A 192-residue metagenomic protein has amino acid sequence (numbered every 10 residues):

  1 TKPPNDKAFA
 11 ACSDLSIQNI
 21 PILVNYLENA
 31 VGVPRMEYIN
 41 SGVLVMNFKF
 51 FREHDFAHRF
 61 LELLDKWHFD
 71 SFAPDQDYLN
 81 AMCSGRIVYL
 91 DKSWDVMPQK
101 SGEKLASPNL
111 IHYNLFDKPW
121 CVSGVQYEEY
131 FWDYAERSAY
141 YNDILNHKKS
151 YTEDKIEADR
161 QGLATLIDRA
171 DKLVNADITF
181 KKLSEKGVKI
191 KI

Functional and structural regions predicted by a protein language model:
T1-E28: Conserved donor-nucleotide/metal-binding helix-loop-beta segment in metal-dependent transferases, i.e., the alpha-helix
N25-A30, L61-L64: Flexible glycine/proline-enriched surface loops and loop-helix/loop-strand junctions
V31-R35: A generic local secondary-structure boundary/capping motif
M36, N40-S41, M46-I192: A glycosyltransferase accessory/donor-loop signature
